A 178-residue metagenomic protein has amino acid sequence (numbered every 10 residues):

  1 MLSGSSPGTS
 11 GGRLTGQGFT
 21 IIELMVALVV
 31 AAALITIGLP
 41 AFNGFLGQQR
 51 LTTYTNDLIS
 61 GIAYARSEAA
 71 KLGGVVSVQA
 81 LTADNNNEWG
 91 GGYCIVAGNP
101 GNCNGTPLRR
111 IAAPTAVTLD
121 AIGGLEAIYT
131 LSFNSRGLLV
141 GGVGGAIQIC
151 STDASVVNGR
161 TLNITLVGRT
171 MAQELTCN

Functional and structural regions predicted by a protein language model:
M1-G12, L28, A33, I37-A63 (+3 more regions): N-terminal helix-rich module
Q17-V29: N-terminal signal-anchor/signal peptide hydrophobic helix marking the start of the first transmembrane segment
